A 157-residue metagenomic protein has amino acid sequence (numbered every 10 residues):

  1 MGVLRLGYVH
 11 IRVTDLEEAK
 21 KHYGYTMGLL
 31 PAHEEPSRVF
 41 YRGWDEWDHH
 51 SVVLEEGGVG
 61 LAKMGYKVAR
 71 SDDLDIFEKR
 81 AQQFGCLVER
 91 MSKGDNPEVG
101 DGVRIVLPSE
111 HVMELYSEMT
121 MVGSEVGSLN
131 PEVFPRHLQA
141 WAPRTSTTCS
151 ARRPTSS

Functional and structural regions predicted by a protein language model:
M1-D48, R152-S157: Core segments of cupin and vicinal oxygen chelate
R5-T14, E56-R80, D101-H111, R144-S156: Vicinal oxygen chelate
K21, Y25, D75-K79, Q83: Replace "anionic and nucleotidyl ligands
L29-A62, V112-M119: Conserved short beta-strand elements that form part of the metal-binding/catalytic scaffold of enzyme active sites
L30, D75-I76, S124-G127: A short, polar/proline- and glycine-enriched secondary-structure boundary/capping micro-motif
E46-D48, G57, Y66-V68, N96-P97 (+1 more regions): Non-heme Fe(II)-dependent double-stranded beta-helix
H49, D72-L74, G123: Residue-level signal for secondary-structure boundary sites
Q82-S150: Vicinal oxygen chelate
